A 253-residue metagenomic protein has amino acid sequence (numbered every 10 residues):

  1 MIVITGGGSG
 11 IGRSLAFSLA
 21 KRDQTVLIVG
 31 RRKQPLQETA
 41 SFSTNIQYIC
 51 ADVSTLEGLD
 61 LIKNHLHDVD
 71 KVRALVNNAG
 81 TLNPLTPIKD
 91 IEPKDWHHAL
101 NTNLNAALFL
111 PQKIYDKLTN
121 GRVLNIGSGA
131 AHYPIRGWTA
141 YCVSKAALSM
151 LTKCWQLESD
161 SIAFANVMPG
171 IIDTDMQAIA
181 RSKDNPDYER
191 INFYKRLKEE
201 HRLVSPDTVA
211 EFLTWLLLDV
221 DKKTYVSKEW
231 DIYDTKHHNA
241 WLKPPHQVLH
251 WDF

Functional and structural regions predicted by a protein language model:
G8-S9: Conserved glycine-rich cofactor-binding loop
Q24-E38: Conserved glycine-rich Rossmann-like NAD(P)H-binding loop of the short-chain dehydrogenase/reductase
S43-E57: Rossmann-fold cofactor-recognition segment
T86-I88, D95-H97: Substrate-binding pocket helix/loop in short-chain dehydrogenase/reductase
P111, S144: Active-site helix of classical SDR
S128: Residue(s) in the substrate-gating loop at a strand-loop-helix junction that position the organic substrate next
N166, T174, N185-P245: C-terminal helical subdomain
